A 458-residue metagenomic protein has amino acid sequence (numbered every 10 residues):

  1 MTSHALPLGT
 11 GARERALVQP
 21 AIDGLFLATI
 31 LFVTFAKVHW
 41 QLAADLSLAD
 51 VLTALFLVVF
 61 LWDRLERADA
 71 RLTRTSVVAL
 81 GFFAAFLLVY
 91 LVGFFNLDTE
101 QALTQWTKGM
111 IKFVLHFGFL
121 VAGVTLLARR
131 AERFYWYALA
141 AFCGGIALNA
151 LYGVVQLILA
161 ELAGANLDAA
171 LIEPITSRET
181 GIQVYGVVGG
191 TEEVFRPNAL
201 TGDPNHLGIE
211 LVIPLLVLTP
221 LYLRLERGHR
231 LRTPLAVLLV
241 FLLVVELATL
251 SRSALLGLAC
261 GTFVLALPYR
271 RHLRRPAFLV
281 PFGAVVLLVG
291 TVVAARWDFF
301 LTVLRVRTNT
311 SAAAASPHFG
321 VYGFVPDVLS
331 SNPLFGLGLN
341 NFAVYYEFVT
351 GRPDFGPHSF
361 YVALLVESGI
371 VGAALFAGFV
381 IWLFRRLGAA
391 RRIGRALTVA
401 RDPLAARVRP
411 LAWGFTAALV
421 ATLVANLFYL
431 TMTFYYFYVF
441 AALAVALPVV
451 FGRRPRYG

Functional and structural regions predicted by a protein language model:
M1-D23, A396-R409, N426, L430 (+1 more regions): A juxtamembrane structural motif centered on a specific transmembrane helix
P20-W40, T53-A122, T291-V292, T422: N-terminal hydrophobic segments of proteins, predominantly signal-anchor/transmembrane helices of inner/organellar
L25-L31, T233-L242, G388-F428, A444: Loop-to-helix entry and N-terminal half of a specific, functionally important transmembrane alpha helix in multi-pass
L27, F32, A54-F60, A259-T262 (+1 more regions): Transmembrane alpha-helices of multi-pass inner-membrane enzymes
G118-A122, W136-Y269, I381, R385-R392 (+1 more regions): Alpha-helical transmembrane segments of multi-pass inner-membrane proteins
L151, L157-A163, L247-T249, A266-T310 (+2 more regions): A membrane-periplasm/extracellular boundary helix in multi-pass inner-membrane enzymes that assemble envelope glycans
F195, F299-S368, A389-R395: Long extracytoplasmic/lumenal interhelical loops at the membrane interface of multi-pass membrane proteins
A199, D203-N205, L243, G323-P326 (+4 more regions): A conserved mid-to-late transmembrane alpha helix and its immediate loop/hinge that forms the functional core
